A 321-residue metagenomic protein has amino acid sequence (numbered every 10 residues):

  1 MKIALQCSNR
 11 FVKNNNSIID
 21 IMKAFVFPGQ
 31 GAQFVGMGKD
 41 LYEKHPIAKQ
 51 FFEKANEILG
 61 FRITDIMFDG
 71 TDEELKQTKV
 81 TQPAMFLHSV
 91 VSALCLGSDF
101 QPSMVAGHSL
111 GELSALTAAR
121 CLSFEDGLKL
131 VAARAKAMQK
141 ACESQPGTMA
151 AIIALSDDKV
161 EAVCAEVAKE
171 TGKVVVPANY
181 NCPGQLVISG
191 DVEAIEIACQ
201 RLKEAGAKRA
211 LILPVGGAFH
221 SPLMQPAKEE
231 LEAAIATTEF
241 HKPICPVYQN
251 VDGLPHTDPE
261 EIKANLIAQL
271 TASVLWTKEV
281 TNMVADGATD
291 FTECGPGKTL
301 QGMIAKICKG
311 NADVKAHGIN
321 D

Functional and structural regions predicted by a protein language model:
I21-E161, A165-E166, D290-K309, D313-D321: FabD-like malonyl-/acyl-CoA
Q30-A32, L59, A119-A272: Alpha/beta catalytic cores of group-transfer enzymes, especially the acyltransferase/condensing modules of polyketide
K203, V284-A285: Non-catalytic positions within long, well-ordered alpha-helices that form the structural scaffold/packing of enzyme
V274-N282: A short, well-structured juxtamembrane/interface segment
